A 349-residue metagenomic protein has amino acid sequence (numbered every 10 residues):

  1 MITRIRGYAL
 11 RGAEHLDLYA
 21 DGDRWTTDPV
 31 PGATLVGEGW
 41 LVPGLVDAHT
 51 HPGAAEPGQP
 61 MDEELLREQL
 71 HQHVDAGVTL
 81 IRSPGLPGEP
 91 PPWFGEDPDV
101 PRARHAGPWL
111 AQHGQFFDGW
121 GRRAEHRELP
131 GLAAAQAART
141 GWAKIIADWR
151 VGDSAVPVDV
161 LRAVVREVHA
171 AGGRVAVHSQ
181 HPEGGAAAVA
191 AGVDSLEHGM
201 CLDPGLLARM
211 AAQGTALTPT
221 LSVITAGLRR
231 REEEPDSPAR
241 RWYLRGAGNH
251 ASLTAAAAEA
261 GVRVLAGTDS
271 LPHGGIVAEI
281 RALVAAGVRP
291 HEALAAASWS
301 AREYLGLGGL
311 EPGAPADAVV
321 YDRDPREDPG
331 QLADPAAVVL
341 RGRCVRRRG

Functional and structural regions predicted by a protein language model:
M1-A33, W40-L41, R323-D328, R343-C344: N-terminal metal-binding scaffold of metallo-dependent hydrolase/deaminase domains
I2-R4, P29-R67, H71, T79: Replace "His-x-His-based motif
D23, E38, V46-H49, G77 (+12 more regions): Divalent metal-coordination and catalytic microenvironments
T50, E63-A171, Q213-T225, R230: Divalent-metal coordination cores built from histidine and acidic residues
V151-G248, E259-L265, S270-L271, G287-R289 (+1 more regions): Active-site core of metal-dependent hydrolases
A170, G246-D324: His/Asp/Glu-enriched, well-ordered alpha-helical/loop segment that forms or immediately abuts the divalent-metal
W299-S300, P312-G349: C-terminal cap of metal-dependent C-N hydrolases
